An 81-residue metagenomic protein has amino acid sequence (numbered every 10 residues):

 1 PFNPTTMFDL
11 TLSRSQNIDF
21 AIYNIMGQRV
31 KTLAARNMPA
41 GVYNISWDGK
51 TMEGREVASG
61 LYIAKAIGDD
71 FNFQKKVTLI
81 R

Functional and structural regions predicted by a protein language model:
P1-N24, T32-R36, N44-W47: Glycine-centered coil/turn sites that cap beta-strands in beta-rich domains
P1-N3, S13, M38-A40, M52 (+2 more regions): Surface-exposed coil/turn segments at beta-strand junctions on protein surfaces, enriched
V30-K31, V57: Generic structural signal for well-ordered beta-strand positions
R36, S46, R55-R81: C-terminal tail/sorting-segment detector
V42, K50, L61: Gly/Ser/Thr-rich helix-start
